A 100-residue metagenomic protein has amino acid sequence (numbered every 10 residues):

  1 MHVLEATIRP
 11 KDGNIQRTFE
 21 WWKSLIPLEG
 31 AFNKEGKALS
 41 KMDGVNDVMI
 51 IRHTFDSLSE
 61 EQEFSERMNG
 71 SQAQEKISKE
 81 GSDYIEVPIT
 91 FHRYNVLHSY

Functional and structural regions predicted by a protein language model:
M1-S71, Y84-Y100: Short S/T/G/P-rich N-terminal loop/turn motif that feeds into the first structured element of a domain
A73-D83: Low-complexity, intrinsically disordered Gly/Pro/Thr-rich segments
